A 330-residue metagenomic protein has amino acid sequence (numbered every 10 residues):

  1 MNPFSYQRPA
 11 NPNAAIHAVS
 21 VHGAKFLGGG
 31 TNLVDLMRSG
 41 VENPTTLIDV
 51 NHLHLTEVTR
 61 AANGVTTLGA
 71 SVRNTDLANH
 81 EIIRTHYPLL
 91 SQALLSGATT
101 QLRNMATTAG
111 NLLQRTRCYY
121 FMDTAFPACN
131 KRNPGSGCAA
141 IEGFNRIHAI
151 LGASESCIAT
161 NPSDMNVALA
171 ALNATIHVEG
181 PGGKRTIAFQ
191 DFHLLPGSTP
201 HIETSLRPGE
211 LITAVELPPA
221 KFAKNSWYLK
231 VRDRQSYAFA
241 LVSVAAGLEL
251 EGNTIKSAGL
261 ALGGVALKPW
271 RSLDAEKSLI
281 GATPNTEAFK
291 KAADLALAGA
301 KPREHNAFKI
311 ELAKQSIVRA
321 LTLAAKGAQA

Functional and structural regions predicted by a protein language model:
M1-A330: C-terminal structural segment of proteins
